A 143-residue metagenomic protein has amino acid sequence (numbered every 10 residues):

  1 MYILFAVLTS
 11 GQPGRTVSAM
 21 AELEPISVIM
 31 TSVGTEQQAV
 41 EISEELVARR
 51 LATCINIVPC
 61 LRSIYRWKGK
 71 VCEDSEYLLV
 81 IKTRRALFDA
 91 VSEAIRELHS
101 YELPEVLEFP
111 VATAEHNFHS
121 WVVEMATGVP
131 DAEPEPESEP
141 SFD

Functional and structural regions predicted by a protein language model:
Y2-D143: Positively charged, small/polar-rich N-terminal and surface patches that mediate targeting and assembly and bind
